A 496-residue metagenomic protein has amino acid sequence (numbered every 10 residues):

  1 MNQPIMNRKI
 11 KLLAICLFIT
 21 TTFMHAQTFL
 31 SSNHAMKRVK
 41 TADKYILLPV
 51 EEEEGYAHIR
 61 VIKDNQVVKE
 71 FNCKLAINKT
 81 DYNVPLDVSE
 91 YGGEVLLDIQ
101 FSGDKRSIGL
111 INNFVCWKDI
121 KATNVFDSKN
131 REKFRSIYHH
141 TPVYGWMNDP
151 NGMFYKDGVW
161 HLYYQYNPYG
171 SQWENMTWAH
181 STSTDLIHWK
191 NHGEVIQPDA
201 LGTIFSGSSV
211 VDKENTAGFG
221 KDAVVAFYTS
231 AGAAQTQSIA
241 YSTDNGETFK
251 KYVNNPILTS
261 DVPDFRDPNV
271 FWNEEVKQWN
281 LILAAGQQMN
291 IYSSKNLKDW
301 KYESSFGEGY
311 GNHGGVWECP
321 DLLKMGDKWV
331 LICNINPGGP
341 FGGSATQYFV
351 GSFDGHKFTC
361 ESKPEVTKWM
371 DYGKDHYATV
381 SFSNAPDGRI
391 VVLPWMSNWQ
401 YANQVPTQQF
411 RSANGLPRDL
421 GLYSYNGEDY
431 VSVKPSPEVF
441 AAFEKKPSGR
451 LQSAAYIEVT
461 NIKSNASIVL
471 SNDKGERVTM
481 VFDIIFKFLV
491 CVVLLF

Functional and structural regions predicted by a protein language model:
M1-S31: Bacterial Sec-dependent N-terminal signal peptides
T28-N65, V88-E90, V95-R106, F126 (+2 more regions): Beta-rich accessory regions
F29-N33, V67-L86, I108-N151, G170-W173 (+6 more regions): Surface loop/turn signatures of beta-propeller and other carbohydrate-active proteins
L48, L97-I99, D149-Y169, N191-V195 (+9 more regions): Hydrophobic core segments of beta-strands in well-ordered, beta-rich domains
Y56-H58, I62-N65, F134, Y138-P142 (+2 more regions): Beta-propeller domains
A57, M176-W178, Q235-Q237, Q287-M289 (+3 more regions): Repetitive beta-architecture junctions, highlighting loop-to-beta-strand starts across blade-like repeats
I62, S183, S242-T243, I291-L297 (+1 more regions): Conserved Ser/Thr-centered positions that define the repeating blades of beta-propeller domains
M325-G326, P337, F341-G355: Acidic, glycine-rich loop-and-beta core segments that form the ion-binding/anion-interacting portion of active sites
